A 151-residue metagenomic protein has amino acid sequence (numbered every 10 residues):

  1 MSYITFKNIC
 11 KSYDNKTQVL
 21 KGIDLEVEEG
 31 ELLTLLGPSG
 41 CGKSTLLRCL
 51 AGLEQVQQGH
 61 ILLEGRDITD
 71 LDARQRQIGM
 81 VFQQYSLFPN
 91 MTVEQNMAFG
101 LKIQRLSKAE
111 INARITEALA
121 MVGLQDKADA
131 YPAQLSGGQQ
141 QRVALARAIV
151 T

Functional and structural regions predicted by a protein language model:
M1-T151: ABC family nucleotide-binding domain
